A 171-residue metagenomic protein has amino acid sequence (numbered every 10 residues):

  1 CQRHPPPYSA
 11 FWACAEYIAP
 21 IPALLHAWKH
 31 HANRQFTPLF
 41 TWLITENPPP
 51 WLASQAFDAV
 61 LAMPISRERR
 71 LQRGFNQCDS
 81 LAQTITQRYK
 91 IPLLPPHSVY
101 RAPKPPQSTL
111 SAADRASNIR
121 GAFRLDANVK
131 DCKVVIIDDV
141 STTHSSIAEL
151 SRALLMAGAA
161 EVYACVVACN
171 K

Functional and structural regions predicted by a protein language model:
C1-Q87, S108: Extended interfacial segments that mediate partner engagement and assembly in macromolecular machines
Q83, Q87, P92-K171: PRPP/pyrophosphate-binding module of the type I phosphoribosyltransferase fold
